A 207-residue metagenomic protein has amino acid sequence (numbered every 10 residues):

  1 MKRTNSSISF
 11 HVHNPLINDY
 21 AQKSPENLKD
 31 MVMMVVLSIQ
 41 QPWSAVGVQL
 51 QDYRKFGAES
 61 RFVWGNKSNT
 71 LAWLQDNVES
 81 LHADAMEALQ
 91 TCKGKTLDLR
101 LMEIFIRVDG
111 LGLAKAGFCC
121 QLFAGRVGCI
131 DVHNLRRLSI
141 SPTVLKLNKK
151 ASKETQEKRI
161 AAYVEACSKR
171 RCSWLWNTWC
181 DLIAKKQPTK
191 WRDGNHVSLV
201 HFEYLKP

Functional and structural regions predicted by a protein language model:
M1-N69: Structure-specific DNA junction-binding interface
M1-Y20, E26, S68, A83-M86 (+3 more regions): C-terminal accessory module of base-excision DNA glycosylases/AP lyases that mediates lesion recognition and DNA
L37-A45, E79, V127, P142 (+1 more regions): Short alpha-helix boundary/capping elements
Q41-D109: Alpha-helical ds-nucleic-acid-binding substructure associated with the helix-hairpin-helix region of base-excision DNA
